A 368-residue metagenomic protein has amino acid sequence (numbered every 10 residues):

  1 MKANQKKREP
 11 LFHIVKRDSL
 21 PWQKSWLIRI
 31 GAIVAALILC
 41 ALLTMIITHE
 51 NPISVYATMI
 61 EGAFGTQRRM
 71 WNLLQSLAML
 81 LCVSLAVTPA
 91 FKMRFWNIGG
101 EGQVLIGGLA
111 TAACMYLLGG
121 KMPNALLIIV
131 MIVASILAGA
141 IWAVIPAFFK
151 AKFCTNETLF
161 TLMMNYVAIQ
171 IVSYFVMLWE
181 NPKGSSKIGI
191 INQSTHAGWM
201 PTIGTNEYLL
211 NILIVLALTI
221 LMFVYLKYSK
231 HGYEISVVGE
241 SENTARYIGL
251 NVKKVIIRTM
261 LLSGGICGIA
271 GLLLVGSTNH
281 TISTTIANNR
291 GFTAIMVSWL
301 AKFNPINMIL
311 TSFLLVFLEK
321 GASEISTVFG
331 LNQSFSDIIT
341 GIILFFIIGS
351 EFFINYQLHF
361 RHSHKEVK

Functional and structural regions predicted by a protein language model:
M1-I33, A41, E240, Y247-K254 (+1 more regions): Cytosolic-side transmembrane-helix boundaries in multi-pass membrane proteins
L39-E61, W179-I190: Interfacial/capping segments of alpha-helical transmembrane domains
T44-T48, S54, T58, A63-L118 (+3 more regions): Single transmembrane alpha-helix segments in multi-pass membrane proteins
H49-S54, F91-A110, A151-F160, E234 (+4 more regions): Short, non-helical or kinked segments that cap or interrupt transmembrane helices
L77-T88, L109, A140-V144, M163-Y166 (+5 more regions): Hydrophobic alpha-helical segments embedded in the membrane of multi-pass proteins
E157, T161-Y228, E366-V367: Transmembrane helix-bundle core of multi-pass membrane transporters and related energy-transducing complexes
G204-T281, P305-I306: Helix-loop-helix "hairpin" substructures at the membrane interface of multi-pass membrane proteins
L261-C267, L273-G341: Transmembrane alpha-helical segments in multi-pass inner-membrane proteins
